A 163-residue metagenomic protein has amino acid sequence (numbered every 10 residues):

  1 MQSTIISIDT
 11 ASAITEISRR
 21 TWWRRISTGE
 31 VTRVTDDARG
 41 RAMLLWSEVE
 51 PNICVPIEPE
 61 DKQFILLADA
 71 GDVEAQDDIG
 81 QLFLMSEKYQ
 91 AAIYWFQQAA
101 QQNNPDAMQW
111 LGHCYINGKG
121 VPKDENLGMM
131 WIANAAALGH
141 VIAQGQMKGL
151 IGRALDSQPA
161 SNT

Functional and structural regions predicted by a protein language model:
M1-T21: Polyanion-binding surface elements
I6-S7, T28-P59: Short helix-start
I53-I57, G120, I151-T163: Alpha-helical linker/edge segments of TPR/alpha-solenoid repeat scaffolds and analogous pre-/post-domain helices
D61, I65, D72-D78, Q109-L111: Alpha-helical tetratricopeptide repeat
D69-D72, K88, Q102-P105, N117-K119 (+3 more regions): Short helix-capping/linker turns of helical repeat alpha-solenoids
D78-M85, W110-N117, G149-R153: Hydrophobic face of amphipathic alpha-helices that form TPR/SEL1-like repeat modules and related alpha-solenoid
